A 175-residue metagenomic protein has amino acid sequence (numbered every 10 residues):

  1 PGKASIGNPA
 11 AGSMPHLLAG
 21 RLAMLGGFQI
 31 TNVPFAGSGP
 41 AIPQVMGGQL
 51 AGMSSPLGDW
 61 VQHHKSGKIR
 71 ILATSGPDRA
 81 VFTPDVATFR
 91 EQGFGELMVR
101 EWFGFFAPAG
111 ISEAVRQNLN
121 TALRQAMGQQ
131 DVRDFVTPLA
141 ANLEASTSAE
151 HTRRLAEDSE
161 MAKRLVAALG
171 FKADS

Functional and structural regions predicted by a protein language model:
P1-P40, F89-E91, W102-F135: Hinge/capping helix and adjacent helix->loop/strand transition within the periplasmic-binding protein
G2-A4, G26-F28, M46-S55, K68-R70 (+1 more regions): Alpha-to-beta junction loops
A19, Q44-M46, H64-G67: Hydrophobic residues within well-ordered alpha-helices
M24-F28, E113-S175: An extracytoplasmic/periplasmic, membrane-proximal ligand-sensing/linker region
V33-P43, P56-D59, A149: Short helix-initiation/N-cap motifs at beta->coil->alpha
F35, S54-P56, T74, V99 (+1 more regions): Short beta-strand and adjacent tight-turn residues that come in two discontinuous sequence segments and form the edges
W60-M127, E160: C-terminal lobe and pocket-closing loops of periplasmic/extracytoplasmic Venus-flytrap solute-binding proteins
